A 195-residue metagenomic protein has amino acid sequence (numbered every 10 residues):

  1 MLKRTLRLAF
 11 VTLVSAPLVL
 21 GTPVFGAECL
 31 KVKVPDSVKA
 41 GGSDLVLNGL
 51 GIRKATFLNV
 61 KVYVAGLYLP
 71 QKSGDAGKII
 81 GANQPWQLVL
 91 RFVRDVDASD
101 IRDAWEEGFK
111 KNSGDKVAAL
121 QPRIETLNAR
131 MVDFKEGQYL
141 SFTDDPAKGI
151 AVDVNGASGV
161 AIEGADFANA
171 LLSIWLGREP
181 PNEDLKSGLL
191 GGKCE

Functional and structural regions predicted by a protein language model:
M1-T12: Bacterial N-terminal signal peptides that target proteins for export
T12-V14, V24: Cleavable N-terminal signal peptides
V19-G26: Sec/Tat signal peptide C-region and signal peptidase I cleavage site
G26-I80, D115: N-terminal secretory signal peptides
P70-A147: Mid-length scaffold segments of soluble, non-membrane domains
V154-G156: Short strand-turn-strand beta-turns centered on an Asx-Gly dipeptide
G159-L185: Flexible glycine-rich active-site/ligand-binding loops centered on an Asp-His dyad
D184-E195: Cysteine/selenocysteine-centered motifs that mediate thiol-based redox chemistry or coordinate metal-sulfur cofactors
